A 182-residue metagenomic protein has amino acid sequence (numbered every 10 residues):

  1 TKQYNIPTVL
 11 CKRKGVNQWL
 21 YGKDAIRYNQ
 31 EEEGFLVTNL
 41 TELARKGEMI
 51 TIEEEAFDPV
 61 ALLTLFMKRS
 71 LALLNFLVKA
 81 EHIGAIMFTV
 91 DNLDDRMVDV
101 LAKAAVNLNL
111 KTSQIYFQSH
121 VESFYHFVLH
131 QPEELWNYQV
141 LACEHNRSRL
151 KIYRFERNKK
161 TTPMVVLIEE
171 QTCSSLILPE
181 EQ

Functional and structural regions predicted by a protein language model:
T1-Y4, L129-E170: Gly/Thr-rich phosphate-binding beta-strand-loop-beta motif of the actin/hexokinase/Hsp70
Q3-T89, Q182: Conserved phosphate-binding loops in N-terminal lobes of ATP-dependent enzymes of the actin/Hsp70/sugar-kinase
K12-K14, V90, E144-H145, R154: Flexible glycine-/small-residue-rich
V16-N17, N92-D95, E122-S123, R147 (+1 more regions): Conserved nucleotide-binding/hydrolysis micro-motifs of P-loop NTPases
L20, M97, H126, K151-Y153: Short helix/loop capping segments that flank catalytic or ligand/cofactor-binding pockets
R69-L77, A104, F127-Q131: A generic secondary-structure signal
A80-Y125: Glycine-rich phosphate-binding loop and adjoining helix at the ATP-binding site of ATP-dependent phosphoryl-transfer
V166-E181: Short secondary-structure boundary motifs at beta->alpha junctions and helix caps
